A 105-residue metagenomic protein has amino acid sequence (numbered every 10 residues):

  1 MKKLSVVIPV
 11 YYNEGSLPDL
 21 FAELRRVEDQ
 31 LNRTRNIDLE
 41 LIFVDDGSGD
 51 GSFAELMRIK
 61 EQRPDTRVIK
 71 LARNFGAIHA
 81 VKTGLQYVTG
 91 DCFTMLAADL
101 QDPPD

Functional and structural regions predicted by a protein language model:
M1-D105: Structured catalytic core of nucleotide-sugar glycosyltransferases
